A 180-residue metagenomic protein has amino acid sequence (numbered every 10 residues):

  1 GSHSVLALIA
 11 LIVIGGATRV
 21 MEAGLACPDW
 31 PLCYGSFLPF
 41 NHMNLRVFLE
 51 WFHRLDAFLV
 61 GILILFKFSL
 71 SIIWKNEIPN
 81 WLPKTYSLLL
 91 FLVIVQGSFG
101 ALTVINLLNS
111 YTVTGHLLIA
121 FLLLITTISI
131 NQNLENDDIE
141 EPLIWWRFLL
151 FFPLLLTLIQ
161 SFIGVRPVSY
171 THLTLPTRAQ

Functional and structural regions predicted by a protein language model:
G1, P79-L89, W146, L150: Membrane-interfacial loop-to-transmembrane alpha-helix junctions, especially the N-terminal start
S2-M21, L156-I163: N-terminal signal-anchor transmembrane alpha helix
A7, F91-V93, R147-P167: Alpha-helical transmembrane segments of multi-pass integral membrane proteins
E22-L25, G97-L117, P167-Y170: Interfacial helix-loop-helix junctions of multi-pass membrane proteins
Y34-E50, R178: Juxtamembrane membrane-water interface segments that cap and precede transmembrane helices
F48-I62, T112-L123: Membrane-interface loop-to-helix entry segments
I73-L82, N136-W145: Membrane-interface helix-boundary motifs at transmembrane edges
T171-T177: Conserved small/polar residues in nucleotide/adenosyl-binding loops
